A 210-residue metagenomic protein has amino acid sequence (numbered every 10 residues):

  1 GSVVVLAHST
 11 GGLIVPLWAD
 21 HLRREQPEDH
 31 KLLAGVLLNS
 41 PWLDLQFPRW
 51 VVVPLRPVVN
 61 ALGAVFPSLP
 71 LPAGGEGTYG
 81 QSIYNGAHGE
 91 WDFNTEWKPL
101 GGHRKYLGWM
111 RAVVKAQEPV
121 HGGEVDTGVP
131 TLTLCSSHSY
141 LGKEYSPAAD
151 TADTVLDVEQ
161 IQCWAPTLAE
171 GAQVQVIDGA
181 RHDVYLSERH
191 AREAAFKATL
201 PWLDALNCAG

Functional and structural regions predicted by a protein language model:
G1, L22-D29, H121-G123, C208-A209: Alpha-helix termini
G1-S9: Alpha/beta-hydrolase fold nucleophile elbow
V3, A34, P130: Conserved acidic residues
V5, L38, T133-C135: Structural beta-sheet core signal
T10, I14-K105: Alpha/beta-hydrolase-fold enzymes
L43, H138-Y140, R181: Short, glycine/serine-rich, charged loops/turns that create anion-binding and catalytic segments at active sites
L71-E170, V176: Serine-hydrolase catalytic core
G171-G210: Catalytic active-site module of serine/aspartate enzymes centered on a nucleophile-bearing elbow/loop
